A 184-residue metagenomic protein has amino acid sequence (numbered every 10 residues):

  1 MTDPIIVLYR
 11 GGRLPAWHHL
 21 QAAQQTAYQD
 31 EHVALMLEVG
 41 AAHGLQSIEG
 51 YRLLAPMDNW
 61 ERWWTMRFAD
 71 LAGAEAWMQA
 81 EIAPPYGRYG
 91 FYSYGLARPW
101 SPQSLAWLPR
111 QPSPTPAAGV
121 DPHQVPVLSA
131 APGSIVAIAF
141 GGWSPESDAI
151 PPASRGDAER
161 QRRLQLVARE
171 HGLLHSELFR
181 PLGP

Functional and structural regions predicted by a protein language model:
M1-W60, F68-E75, A97-P184: Short S/T/G/P-rich N-terminal loop/turn motif that feeds into the first structured element of a domain
E81-G90: A common structural junction motif
F91-L96: C-terminal end-helix/capping segment
